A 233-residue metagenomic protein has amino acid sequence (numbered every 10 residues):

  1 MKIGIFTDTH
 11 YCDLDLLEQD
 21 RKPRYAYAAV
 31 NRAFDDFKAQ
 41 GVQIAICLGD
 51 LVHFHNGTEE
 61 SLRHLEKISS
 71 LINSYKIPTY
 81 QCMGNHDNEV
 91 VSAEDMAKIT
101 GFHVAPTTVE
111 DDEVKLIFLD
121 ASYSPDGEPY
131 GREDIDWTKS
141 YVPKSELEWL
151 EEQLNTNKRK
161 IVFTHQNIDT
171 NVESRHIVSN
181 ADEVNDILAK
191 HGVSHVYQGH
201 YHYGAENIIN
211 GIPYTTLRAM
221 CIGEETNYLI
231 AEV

Functional and structural regions predicted by a protein language model:
M1, Q43, P106, E113-V114 (+1 more regions): Alpha/beta-hydrolase fold active-site loops
M1-S61, T156: N-terminal active-site segment of His-dependent metallophosphoesterases
I5-T7, I44-D50, P78-N85, L119 (+3 more regions): Active-site neighborhood of phospho(di)ester-bond hydrolases with catalytic His/Asp-centered motifs
D13, F54-H55, E89-V90, D169-E173 (+2 more regions): Short, solvent-exposed loop/turn segments at secondary-structure junctions
E18, T58-L62, P129-D134, N157-Q198: Active-site-proximal segments of metal-dependent phosphoesterases and phosphodiesterases across multiple
Y27-A28, A97-F102, R175-V178: Short gly/ser/thr-rich secondary-structure transition/capping motifs
G57, S61-E151, T156, E183-A189 (+1 more regions): Extended active-site neighborhood of metal-dependent phosphoesterases/phosphodiesterases
Y123-P125, N167-T170, Y203: Short, catalytically relevant binding-site loops at active-site mouths
